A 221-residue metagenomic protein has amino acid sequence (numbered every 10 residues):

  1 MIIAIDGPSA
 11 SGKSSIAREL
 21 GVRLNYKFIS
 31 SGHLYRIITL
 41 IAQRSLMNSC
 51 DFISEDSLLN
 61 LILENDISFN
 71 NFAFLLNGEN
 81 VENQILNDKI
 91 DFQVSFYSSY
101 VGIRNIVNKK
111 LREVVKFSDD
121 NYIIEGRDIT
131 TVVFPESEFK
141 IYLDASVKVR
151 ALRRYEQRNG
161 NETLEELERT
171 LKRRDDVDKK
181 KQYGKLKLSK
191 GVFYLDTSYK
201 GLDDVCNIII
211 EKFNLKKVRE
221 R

Functional and structural regions predicted by a protein language model:
I3-I5: Hydrophobic anchor at the beta1->P-loop junction of P-loop NTPases
A10-S11: ATP-binding Walker
S14: Walker A/P-loop
V22-D88: N-terminal phosphate/diphosphate-binding loop that engages ATP/GTP or pyrophosphate donors across diverse enzyme folds
L61, D66, L76, L111 (+3 more regions): Small-molecule kinase domains that catalyze NTP-dependent phosphoryl transfer to phosphate-bearing small molecules
E82-S98, G102-N159: ATP-dependent NMP and nucleoside kinases share a basic, alpha-helical "lid"
I208-R219: C-terminal alpha-helix
